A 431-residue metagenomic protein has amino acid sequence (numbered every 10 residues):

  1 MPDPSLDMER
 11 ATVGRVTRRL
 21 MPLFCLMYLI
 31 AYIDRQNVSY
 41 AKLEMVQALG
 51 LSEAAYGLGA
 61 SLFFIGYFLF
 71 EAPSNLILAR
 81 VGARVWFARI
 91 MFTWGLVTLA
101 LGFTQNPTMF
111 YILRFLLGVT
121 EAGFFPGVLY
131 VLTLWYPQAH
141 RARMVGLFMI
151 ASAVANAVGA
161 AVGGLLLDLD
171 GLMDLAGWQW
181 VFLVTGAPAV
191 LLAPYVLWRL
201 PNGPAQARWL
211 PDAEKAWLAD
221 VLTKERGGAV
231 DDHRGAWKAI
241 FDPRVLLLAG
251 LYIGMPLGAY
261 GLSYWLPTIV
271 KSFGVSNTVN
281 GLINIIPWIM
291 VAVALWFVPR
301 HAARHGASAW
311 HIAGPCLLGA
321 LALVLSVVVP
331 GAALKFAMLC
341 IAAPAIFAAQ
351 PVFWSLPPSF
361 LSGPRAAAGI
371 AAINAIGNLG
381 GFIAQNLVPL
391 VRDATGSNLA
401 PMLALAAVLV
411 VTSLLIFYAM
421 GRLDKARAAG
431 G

Functional and structural regions predicted by a protein language model:
V38-S39, W237-L295, Q350, W354 (+1 more regions): Extracytoplasmic gate region of multi-pass secondary transporters
G50, G82, F103-M109, T120 (+3 more regions): Helix-breaking motifs and short loop linkers at transmembrane-helix boundaries and internal kinks in secondary membrane
L69-T108: Conserved MFS/SLC helix-loop-helix module at the cytosolic interface between two early adjacent transmembrane helices
F70-A83, V293-A307, R392: Helix-to-loop junctions at the C-terminal end of transmembrane segments in multipass secondary transporters
L113-I150: Cytoplasmic helix-loop-helix junction between adjacent transmembrane helices in 12-TM secondary transporters
M144-L167, P188-A189, N374-A384: Glycine-rich segments within core transmembrane alpha-helices of 12-TM secondary carriers
G306-L356: C-terminal transmembrane helical hairpin of 12-TM major facilitator-type secondary transporters
F360-S397: A late C-terminal transmembrane helix in Major Facilitator Superfamily
